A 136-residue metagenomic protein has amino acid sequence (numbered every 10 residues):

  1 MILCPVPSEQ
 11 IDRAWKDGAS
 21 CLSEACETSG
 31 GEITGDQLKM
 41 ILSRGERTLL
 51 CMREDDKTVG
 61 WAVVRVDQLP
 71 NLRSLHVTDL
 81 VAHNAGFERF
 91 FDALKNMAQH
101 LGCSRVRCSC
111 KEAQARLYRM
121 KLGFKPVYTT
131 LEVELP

Functional and structural regions predicted by a protein language model:
M1-I33: Short amphipathic alpha-helix that is part of the acyltransferase structural core
T28-R47: Active-site rim helix/loop that mediates acceptor-substrate recognition in acyltransferases
L42, E54, N96-A98: Structural motif
R44-A85: Conserved donor-binding loop and adjoining core beta-sheet/short helix segment in diverse acyl/aminoacyl transferases
E46-R47, R119-P126: Short glycine-aromatic motifs
L50-M52, V106, L131: Hydrophobic beta-strand residues in large extracellular and virion-surface proteins
L72-L122: Acyl-donor binding region in acyl/amide transferases
K125-P136: Conserved catalytic-core motifs of GNAT/GCN5-like acyltransferases
